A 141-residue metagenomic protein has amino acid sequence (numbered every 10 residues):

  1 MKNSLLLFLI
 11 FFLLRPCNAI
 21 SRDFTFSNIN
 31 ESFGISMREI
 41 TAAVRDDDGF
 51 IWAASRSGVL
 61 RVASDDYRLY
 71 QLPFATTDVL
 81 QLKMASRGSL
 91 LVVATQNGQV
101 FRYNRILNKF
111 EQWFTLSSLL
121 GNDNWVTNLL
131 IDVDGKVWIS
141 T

Functional and structural regions predicted by a protein language model:
M1-T141: Carboxylate-rich, polar loop motifs that coordinate divalent cations or form catalytic acidic clusters
